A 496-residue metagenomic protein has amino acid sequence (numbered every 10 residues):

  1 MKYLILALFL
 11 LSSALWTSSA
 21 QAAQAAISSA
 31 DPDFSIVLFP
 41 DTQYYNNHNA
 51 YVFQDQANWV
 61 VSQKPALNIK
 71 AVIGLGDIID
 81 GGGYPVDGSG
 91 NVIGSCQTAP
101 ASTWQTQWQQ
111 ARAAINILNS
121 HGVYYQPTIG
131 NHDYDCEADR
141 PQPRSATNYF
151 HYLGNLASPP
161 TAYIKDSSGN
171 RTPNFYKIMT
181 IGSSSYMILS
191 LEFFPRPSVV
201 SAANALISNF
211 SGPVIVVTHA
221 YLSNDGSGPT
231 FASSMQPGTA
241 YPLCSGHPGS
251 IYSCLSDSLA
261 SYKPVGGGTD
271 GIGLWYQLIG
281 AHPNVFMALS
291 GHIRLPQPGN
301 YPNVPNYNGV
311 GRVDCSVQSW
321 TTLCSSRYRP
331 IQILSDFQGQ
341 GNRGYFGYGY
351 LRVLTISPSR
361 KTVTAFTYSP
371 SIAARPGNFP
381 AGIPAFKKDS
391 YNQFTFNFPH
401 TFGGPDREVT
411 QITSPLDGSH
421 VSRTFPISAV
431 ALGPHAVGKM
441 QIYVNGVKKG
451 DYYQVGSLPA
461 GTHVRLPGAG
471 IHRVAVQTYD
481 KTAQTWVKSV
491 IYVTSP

Functional and structural regions predicted by a protein language model:
A23-T103: N-terminal active-site segment of His-dependent metallophosphoesterases
L38-P40, K70-D77, Y125-G130, L191 (+4 more regions): Active-site neighborhood of phospho(di)ester-bond hydrolases with catalytic His/Asp-centered motifs
Y45-N47, D80-G82, I129-A138, T172-P173 (+6 more regions): Active-site environment of divalent metal-dependent phosphoester hydrolases
Y84-S201, N209, L243, S253 (+3 more regions): Extended active-site neighborhood of metal-dependent phosphoesterases/phosphodiesterases
G90-W104, N209-F286: Active-site-proximal segments of metal-dependent phosphoesterases and phosphodiesterases across multiple
S253-P358: Conserved beta-sheet core of the metallophosphoesterase superfamily
G344-R407: A short C-terminal boundary segment appended to hydrolase-like catalytic domains
P405-P496: Long, low-complexity serine/threonine/glycine- and acidic-rich segments characteristic of extracellular
